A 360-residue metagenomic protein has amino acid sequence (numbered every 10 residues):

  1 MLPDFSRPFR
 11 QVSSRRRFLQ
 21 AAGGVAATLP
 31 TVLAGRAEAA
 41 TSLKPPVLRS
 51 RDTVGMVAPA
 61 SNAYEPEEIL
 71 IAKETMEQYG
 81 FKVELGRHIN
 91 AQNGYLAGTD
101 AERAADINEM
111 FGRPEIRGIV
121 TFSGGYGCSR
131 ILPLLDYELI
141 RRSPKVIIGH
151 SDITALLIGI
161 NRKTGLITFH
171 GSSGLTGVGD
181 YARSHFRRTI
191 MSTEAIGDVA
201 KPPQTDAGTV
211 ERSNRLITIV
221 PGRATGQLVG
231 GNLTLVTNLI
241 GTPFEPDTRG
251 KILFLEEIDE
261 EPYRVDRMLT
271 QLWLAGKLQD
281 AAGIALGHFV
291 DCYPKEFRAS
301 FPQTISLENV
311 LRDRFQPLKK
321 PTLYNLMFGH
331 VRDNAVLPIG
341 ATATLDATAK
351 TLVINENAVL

Functional and structural regions predicted by a protein language model:
M1-S13: N-terminal secretory signal peptides
R10-V32: N-terminal export leaders
V32-A63, E67-E68: C-terminal segment of N-terminal export signals and the immediately downstream linker at the start of the mature
R87-P144: N-terminal small/polar loop signature for handling phosphorylated ligands or for N-terminal nucleophile
Y137-G159, I167-G174: Short, acidic/small-residue loops that bind anionic groups at enzyme active sites
F169, S173-N232: Conserved anion/nucleotide-ligand pocket segment
L228-D266: Oxyanion-binding "anion nests"
T270-L360: C-terminal active-site/capping subdomain that shapes the small-molecule cofactor and substrate pocket of enzyme
